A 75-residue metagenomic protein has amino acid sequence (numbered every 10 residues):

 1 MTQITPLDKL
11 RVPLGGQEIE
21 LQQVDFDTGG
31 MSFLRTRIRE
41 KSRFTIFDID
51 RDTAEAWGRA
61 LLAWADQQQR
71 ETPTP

Functional and structural regions predicted by a protein language model:
M1-P75: Positively charged, low-complexity terminal tracts and the immediately adjacent first secondary-structure elements
